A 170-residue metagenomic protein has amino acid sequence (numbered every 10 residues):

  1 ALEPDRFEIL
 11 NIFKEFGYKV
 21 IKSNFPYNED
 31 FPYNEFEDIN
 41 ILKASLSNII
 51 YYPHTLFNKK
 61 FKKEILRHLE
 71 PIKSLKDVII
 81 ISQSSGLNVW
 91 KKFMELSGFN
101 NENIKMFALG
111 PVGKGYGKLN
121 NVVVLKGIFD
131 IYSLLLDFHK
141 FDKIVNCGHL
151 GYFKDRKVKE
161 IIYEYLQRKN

Functional and structural regions predicted by a protein language model:
A1-S74, F141-L150: Active-site catalytic motif of lipid deacylating hydrolases and related acyltransferases
R6-K14, V20, N28-P32, E102-N170: Surface cap/lid and interfacial helix-loop subdomains adjacent to catalytic sites that gate substrate access
K60-S133: Serine-dependent carboxylesterase/thioesterase catalytic core of lipase-like alpha/beta-hydrolase/SGNH enzymes
